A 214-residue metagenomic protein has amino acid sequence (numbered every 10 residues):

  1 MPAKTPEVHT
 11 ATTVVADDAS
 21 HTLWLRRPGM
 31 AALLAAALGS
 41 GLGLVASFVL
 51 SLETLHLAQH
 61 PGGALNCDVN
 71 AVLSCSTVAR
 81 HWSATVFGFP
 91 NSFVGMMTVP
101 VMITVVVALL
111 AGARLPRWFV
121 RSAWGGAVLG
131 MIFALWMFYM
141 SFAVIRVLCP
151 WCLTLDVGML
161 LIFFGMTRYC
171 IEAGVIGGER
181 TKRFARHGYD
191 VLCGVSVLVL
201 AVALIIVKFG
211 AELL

Functional and structural regions predicted by a protein language model:
P2, P6-M30, A173-Y189: Membrane-interfacial, low-structure loops and terminal tails that flank and connect transmembrane helices in multi-pass
A3, S40, M97-I103, L155-E172 (+1 more regions): Hydrophobic cores of alpha-helical transmembrane segments in multi-pass inner/ER membrane proteins, independent
P28-A58, V202-A203: N-terminal signal-anchor transmembrane alpha helix
L55-P90: Extracytosolic (periplasmic/ER-lumenal) interhelical loops and adjacent juxtamembrane/interface segments of multi-pass
A79-V101, L148-L161: Membrane-interface loop-to-helix entry segments
F89-G112, L129, F133: Hydrophobic alpha-helical transmembrane segments
R114, F138-P150: Membrane-interface helix caps and helix-loop-helix hairpins in membrane proteins
V202-L214: Juxtamembrane boundary at the C-terminal end of a transmembrane helix
